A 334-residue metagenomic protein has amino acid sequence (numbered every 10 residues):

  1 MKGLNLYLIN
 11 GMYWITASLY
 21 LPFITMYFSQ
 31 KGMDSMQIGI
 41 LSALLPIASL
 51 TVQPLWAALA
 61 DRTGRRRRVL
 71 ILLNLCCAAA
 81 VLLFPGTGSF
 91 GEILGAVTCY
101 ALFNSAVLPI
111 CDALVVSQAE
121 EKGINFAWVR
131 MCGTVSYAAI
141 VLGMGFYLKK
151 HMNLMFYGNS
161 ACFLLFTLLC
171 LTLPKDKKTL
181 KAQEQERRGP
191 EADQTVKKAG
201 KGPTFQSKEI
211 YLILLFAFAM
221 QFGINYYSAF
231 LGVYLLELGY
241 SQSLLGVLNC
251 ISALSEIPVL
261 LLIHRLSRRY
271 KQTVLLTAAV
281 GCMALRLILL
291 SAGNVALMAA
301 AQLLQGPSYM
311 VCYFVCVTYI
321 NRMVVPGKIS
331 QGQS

Functional and structural regions predicted by a protein language model:
M1, L173-A219: Juxtamembrane intracellular "pre-TM" segments in multi-pass secondary transporters
M1-P46, E209-L248: Helix-loop boundary and gating motifs at the non-cytosolic
G11, A80, F90-L108, L114 (+2 more regions): Hydrophobic core of transmembrane alpha-helices in multi-pass small-molecule transporters, especially MFS/SLC-type
T51-G88: Conserved MFS/SLC helix-loop-helix module at the cytosolic interface between two early adjacent transmembrane helices
T51-R65, Y147-L148, P258-K271: Helix-to-loop junctions at the C-terminal end of transmembrane segments in multipass secondary transporters
R68-L82, V274-L289: Structural signature of the two symmetry-related core transmembrane helices
S105-E120, V311-V325: Intracellular juxtamembrane helix-capping segments at the cytosolic ends of symmetry-related transmembrane helices
I140, M155-T172: Symmetry-related core transmembrane helices of the 12-TM Major Facilitator Superfamily/SLC fold
